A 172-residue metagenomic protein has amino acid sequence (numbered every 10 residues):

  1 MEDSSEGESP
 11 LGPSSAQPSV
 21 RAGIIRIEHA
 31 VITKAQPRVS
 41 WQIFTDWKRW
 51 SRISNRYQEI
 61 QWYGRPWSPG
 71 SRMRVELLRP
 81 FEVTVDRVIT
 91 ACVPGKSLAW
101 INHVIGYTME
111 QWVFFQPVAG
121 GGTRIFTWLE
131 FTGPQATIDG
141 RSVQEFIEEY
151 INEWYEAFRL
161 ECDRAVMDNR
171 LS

Functional and structural regions predicted by a protein language model:
M1-R65: Hydrophobic ligand-binding cavity/cleft-lining segments
E2-G12, E130-S172: A conserved amphipathic terminal alpha-helix motif
E2-P10, R21, S51-R52, L78-R124 (+2 more regions): Hydrophobic-ligand binding "helix-grip"
E28, K48-V85, C92-S97: Short beta-edge strand/loop motif at the mouth of beta-sheet-based domains
R38-Q42, G120, E156, L160: Replace "anionic and nucleotidyl ligands
W62-R65, G70, F115, W128-E130 (+1 more regions): Short, charge- and proline-biased low-complexity linear segments that act as flexible interaction/docking motifs
